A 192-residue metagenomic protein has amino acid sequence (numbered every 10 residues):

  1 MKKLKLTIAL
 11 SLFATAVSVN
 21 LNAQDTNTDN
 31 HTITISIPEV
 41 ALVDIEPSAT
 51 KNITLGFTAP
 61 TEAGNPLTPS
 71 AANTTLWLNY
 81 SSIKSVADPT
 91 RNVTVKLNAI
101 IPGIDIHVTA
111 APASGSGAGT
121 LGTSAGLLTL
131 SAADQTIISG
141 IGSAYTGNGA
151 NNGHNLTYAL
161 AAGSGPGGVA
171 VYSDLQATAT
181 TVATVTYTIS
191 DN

Functional and structural regions predicted by a protein language model:
M1-T7: Bacterial Sec-dependent N-terminal signal peptides
K5, V17-Q24: Sec/Tat signal peptide C-region and signal peptidase I cleavage site
A9-A16: Bacterial N-terminal signal peptides
Q24-L130, Q135, S139-N192: N-terminal small/polar-rich segments of proteins
